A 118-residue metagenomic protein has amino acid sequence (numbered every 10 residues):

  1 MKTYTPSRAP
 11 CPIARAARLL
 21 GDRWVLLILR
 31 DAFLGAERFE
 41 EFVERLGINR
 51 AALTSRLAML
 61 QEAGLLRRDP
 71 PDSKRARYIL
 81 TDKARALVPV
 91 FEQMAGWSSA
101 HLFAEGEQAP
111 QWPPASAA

Functional and structural regions predicted by a protein language model:
M1-A9: Long, low-complexity, charged/polar intrinsically disordered regions in eukaryotic proteins
A9-A52, K74, I79: N-terminal helix-turn-helix DNA-binding core of bacterial DNA-binding proteins
G21, D72-Q93: Basic, amphipathic "hinge/linker" alpha-helix immediately C-terminal to the N-terminal HTH DNA-binding motif
E44, Q61-E62: Alpha-helical residues within the helix-turn-helix
R56: Residues within the DNA-recognition helix of helix-turn-helix
V88-A118: Amphipathic alpha-helical dimerization/coiled-coil segments that flank or bridge DNA-binding/regulatory modules
